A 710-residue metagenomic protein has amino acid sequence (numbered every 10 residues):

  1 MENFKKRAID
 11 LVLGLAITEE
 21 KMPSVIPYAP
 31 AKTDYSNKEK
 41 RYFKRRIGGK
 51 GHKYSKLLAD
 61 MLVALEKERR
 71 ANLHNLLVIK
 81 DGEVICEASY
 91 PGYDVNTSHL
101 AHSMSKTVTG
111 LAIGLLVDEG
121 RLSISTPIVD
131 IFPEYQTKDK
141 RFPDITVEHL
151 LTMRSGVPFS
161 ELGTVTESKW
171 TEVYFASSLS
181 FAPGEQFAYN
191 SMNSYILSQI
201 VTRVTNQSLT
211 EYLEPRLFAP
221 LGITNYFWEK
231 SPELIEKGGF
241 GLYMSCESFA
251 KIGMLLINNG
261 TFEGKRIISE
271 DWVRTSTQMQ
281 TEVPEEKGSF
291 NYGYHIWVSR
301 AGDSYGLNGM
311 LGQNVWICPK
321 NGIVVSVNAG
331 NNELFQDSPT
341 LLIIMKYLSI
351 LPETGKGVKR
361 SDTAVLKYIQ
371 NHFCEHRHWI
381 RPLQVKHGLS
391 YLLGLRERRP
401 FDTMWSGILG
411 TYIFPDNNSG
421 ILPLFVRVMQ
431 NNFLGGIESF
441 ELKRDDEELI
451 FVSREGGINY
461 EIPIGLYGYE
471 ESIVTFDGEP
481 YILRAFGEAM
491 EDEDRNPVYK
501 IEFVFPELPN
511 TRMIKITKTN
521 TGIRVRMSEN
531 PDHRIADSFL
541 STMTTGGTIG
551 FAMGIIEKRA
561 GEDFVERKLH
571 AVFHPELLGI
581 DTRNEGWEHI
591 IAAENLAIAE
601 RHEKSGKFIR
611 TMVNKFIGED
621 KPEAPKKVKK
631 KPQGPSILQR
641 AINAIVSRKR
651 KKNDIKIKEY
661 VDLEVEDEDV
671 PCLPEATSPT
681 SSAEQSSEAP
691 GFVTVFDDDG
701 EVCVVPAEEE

Functional and structural regions predicted by a protein language model:
M1-D94, D118-L122, D362-D402, S406-N418 (+11 more regions): N-terminal leader/targeting segments and the immediately adjacent pre-domain N-terminus
L58, E83-A88, P127-D130, S160-P183 (+2 more regions): Short, charged, amphipathic alpha-helices and their helix-cap/turn boundaries
G82, H99-S125, L150, L197-V201 (+1 more regions): Active-site SXXK
L100, E119-S155, A176, T205-F240 (+1 more regions): Active-site helix/loop module of the DD-peptidase/beta-lactamase fold, centered on the serine-lysine SxxK catalytic
N193-I200, G238-T261, Q313-G330: Active-site-proximal alpha-helical segments within enzyme catalytic domains
V273-N328: Active-site Gly/Thr loop motif
N418-D532, F539-G546: Substrate-recognition/cap regions that form aromatic- and gly/pro-loop-enriched pockets for small-molecule ligands
I637-K652, Y660-E710: Long, low-complexity, intrinsically disordered segments
